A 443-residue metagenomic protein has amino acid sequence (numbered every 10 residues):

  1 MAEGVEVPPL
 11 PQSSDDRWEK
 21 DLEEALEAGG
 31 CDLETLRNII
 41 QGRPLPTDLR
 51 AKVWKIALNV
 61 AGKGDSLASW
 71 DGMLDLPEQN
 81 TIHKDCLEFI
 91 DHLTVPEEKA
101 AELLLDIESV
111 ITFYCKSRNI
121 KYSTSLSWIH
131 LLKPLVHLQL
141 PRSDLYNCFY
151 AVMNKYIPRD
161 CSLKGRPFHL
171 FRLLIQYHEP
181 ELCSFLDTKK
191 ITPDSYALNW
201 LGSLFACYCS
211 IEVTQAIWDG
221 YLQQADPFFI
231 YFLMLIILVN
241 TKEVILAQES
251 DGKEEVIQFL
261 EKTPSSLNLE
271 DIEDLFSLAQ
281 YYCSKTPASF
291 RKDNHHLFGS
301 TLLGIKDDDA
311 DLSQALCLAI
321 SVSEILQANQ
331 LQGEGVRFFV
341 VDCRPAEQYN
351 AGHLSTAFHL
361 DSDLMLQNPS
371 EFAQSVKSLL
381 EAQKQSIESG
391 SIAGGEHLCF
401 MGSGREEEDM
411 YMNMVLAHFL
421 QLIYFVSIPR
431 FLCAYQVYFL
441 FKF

Functional and structural regions predicted by a protein language model:
M1-N119, V136-Q139, Q330: N-terminal transition regions in large eukaryotic proteins
A2-E3, P9, F232, I236-F339 (+1 more regions): C-terminal regulatory/linker segments that are acidic, Ser/Thr- and Pro-rich and often disordered or coiled-coil
S14-W18, G29-D32, L36, L45 (+19 more regions): Alpha-helical interaction elements in eukaryotic regulators
V53, I107-Y114, L131-L135, F149-M153 (+1 more regions): Short alpha-helical scaffolding segments that buttress acidic/His motifs in well-ordered protein cores
W54-L58, S69-D75, F149, G165-H169 (+7 more regions): Short amphipathic alpha-helical segments embedded in low-complexity Lys/Glu-rich regions
D75-L103, R142-L198: Alpha-helical cores of eukaryotic small-GTPase signaling modules
F168, L174-Y282, D409-A417: Alpha-helical bundle/repeat cores within regulatory domains of eukaryotic proteins
F290-I325, G335-F339, C343-F443: Rhodanese-like catalytic fold shared by cysteine-dependent sulfurtransferases and DSP/PTP-type phosphatases
